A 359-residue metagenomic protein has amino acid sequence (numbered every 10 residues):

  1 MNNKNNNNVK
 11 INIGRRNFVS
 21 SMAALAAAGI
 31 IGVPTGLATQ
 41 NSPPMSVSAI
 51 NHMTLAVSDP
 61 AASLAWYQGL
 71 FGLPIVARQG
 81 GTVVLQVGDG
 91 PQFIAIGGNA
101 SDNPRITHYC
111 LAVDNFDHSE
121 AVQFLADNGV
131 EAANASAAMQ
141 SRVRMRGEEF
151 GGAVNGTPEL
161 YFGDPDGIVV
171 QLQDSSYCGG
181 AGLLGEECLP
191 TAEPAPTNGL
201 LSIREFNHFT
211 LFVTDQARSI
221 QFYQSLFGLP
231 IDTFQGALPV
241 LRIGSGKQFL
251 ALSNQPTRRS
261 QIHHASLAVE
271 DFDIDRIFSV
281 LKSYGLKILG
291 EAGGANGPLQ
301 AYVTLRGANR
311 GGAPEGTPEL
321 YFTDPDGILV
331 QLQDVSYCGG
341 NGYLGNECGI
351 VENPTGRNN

Functional and structural regions predicted by a protein language model:
N2-A26: N-terminal secretory signal peptides and thylakoid transit peptides that target proteins across membranes
N8-K10, L37-L64, I106-Y109, V113 (+4 more regions): N-terminal beta-strand motif that seeds the catalytic metal site of vicinal oxygen chelate
N12-N17, A27-S42: N-terminal twin-arginine translocation
S21, M45, T54-F93, T210-N254: Core segments of cupin and vicinal oxygen chelate
V57-A62, Y109-D166, V213-A217, A265-L329 (+2 more regions): Vicinal oxygen chelate
Q86-D117, V122, A126, S253-H263 (+1 more regions): Mid-chain, structured segments of secreted extracytoplasmic proteins
G97, A153, Q173-C178, S253 (+2 more regions): Short beta->alpha transition motifs characteristic of CBS
F162, V170-L172, F206, L241 (+1 more regions): Fold-core signature of tandem repeat domains
